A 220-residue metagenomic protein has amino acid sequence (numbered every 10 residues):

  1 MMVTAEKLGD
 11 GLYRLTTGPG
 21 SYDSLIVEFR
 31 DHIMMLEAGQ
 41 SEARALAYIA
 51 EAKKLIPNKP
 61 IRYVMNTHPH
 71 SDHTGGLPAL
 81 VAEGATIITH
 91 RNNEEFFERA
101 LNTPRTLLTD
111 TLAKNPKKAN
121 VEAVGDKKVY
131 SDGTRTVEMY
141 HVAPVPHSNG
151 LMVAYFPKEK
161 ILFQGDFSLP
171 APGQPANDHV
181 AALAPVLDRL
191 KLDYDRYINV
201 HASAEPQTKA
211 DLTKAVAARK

Functional and structural regions predicted by a protein language model:
M1-K7, K191, R219: Non-transmembrane domains of secretory- and envelope-associated proteins
E6-A52, L151-L169: Conserved beta-strand hairpin/beta-sheet module of binuclear metal-dependent hydrolase folds, prominently
S21-D23, A43, P69-T74, E94-E98 (+3 more regions): Active-site environment of divalent metal-dependent phosphoester hydrolases
S24, A45-I49, T74-L77, V81 (+4 more regions): Extracytoplasmic/secreted envelope proteins and their assembly/folding machinery, especially bacterial periplasmic
H32, A43-I88, R189-R196: Active-site metal-binding motif and surrounding structural segment of the metallo-beta-lactamase
A38-Q40, P69, A85, N92-N93 (+3 more regions): Active-site metal-binding loops of divalent metal-dependent hydrolases
A79, A184-K220: Divalent-metal (often Zn2+) His-rich catalytic cores of metallo-beta-lactamase-fold enzymes
E83, N92-A143, D188-D193: Metallo-beta-lactamase
